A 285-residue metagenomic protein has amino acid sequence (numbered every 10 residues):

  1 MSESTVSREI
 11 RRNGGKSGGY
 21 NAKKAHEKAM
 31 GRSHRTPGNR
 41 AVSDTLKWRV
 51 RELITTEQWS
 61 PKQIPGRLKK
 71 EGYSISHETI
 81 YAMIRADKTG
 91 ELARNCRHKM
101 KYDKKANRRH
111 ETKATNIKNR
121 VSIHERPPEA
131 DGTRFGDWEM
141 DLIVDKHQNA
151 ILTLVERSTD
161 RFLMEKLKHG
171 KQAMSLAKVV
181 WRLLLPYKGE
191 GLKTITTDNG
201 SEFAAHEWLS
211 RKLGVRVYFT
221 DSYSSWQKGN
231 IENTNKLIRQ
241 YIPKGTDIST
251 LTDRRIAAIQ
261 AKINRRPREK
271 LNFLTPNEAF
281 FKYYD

Functional and structural regions predicted by a protein language model:
M1-E57, K62, R67: Short, basic alpha-helical/linker "hinge" immediately adjacent to a nucleic-acid-recognition surface
V6-E9, V50, I64, I80 (+7 more regions): Mobile genetic element proteins and their domesticated derivatives, centered on retroelements and DNA transposons
N21-P37, I75-A130: Basic, flexible linker segments flanking DNA-binding modules in nucleic acid-interacting mobile-element proteins
D44-E57, R67, S210-D285: Charged alpha-helix within mobile-element recombinases
F135-V144: Two-metal-ion RNase H-like nuclease active-site motif
I143-L163: Short conserved beta-strand segments at catalytic cores or DNA/RNA-binding microdomains of nucleic-acid binding
V144-H147, M164-G189: Active-site beta-loop-alpha junctions of metal-dependent nucleic acid enzymes, especially the RNase H-like/DDE
E190-A205, Y223: Acidic/histidine-rich, metal-coordinating catalytic segments
